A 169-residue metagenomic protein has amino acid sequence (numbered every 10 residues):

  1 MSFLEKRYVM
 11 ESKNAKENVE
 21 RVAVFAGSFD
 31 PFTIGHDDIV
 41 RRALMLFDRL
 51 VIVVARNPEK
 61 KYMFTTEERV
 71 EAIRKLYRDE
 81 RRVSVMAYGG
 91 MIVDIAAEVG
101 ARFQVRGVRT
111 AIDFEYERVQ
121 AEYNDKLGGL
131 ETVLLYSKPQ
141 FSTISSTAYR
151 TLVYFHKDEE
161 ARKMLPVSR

Functional and structural regions predicted by a protein language model:
S2-R169: Nucleotidyltransferase catalytic core that binds NTPs
